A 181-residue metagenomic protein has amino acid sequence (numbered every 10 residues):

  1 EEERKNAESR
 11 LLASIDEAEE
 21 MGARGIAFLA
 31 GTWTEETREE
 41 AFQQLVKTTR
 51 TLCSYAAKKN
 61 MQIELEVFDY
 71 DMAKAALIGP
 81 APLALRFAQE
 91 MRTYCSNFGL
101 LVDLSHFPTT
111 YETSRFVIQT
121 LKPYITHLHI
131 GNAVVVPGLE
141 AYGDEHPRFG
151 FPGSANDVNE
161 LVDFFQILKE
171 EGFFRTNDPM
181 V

Functional and structural regions predicted by a protein language model:
E2-G99, T109: Active-site acidic/histidine proton-transfer and metal-coordination neighborhood in alpha/beta enzyme cores
G22, P82-G99, P108-V181: Histidine-acidic metal/acid-base catalytic patches
F28, L65, V102-L104, I130 (+1 more regions): Conserved beta-strand positions
